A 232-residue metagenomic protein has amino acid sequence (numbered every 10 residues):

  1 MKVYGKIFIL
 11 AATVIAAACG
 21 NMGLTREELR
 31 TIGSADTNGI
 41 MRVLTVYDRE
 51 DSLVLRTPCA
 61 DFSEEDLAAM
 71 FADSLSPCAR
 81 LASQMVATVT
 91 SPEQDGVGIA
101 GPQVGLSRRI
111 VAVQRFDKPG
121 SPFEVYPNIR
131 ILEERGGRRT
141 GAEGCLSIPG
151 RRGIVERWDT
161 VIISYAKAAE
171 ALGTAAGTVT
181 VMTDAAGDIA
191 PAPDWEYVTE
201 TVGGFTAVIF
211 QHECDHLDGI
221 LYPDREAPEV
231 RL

Functional and structural regions predicted by a protein language model:
V3-L10: Sec-dependent signal peptide recognition, specifically the positively charged N-region followed immediately by
Y4, I15, T180-M182: N-terminal non-cleavable signal-anchor helices
A11-A12, Q211: A residue-level detector for conformationally permissive "hinge/kink" positions
A12-A18: Hydrophobic h-region of N-terminal signal peptides that target proteins for export in Gram-negative bacteria
C19-L232: Positively charged
